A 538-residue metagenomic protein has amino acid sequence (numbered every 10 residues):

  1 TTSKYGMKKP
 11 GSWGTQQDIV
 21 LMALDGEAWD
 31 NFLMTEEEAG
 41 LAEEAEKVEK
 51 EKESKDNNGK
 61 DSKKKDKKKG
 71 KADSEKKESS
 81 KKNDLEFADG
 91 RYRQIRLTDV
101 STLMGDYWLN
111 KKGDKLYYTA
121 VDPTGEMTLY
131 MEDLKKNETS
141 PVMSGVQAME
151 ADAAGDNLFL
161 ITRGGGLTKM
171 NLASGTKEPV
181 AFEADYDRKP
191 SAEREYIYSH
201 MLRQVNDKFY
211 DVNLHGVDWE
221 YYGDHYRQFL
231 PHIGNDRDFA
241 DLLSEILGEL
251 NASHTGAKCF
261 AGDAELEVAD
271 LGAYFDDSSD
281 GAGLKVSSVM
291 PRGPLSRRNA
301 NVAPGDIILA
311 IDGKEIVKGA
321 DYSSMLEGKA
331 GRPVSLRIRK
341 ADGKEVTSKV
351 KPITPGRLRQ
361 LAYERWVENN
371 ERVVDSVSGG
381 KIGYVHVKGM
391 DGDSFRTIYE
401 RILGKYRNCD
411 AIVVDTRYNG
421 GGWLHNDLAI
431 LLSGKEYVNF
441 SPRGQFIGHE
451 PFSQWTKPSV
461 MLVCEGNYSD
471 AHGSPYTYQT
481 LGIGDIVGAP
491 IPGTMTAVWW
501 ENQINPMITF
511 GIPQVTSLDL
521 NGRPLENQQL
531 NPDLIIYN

Functional and structural regions predicted by a protein language model:
T1, K9, S101-T119, P141-I161 (+1 more regions): Conserved beta-propeller blade repeats
T1-D73, A120-T128, T162-T168, D187-P190: A flexible loop/linker signature enriched in serine peptidases of the S9 family
L24-E49, D84-T102, D133-Q147, S174-P190: Multi-bladed beta-propeller domains
K69-G90: Blade/loop signatures of beta-propeller domains
A173-E245, E249-L250, G256, D280-L284: Terminal targeting/pro-maturation regions of precursor/exported proteins
K208, S287, I311-E315, G319-I508: Cleft-lining beta-strand/loop regions that shape enzyme active-site pockets
P231-G281, G343-N369: Extended, small/polar residue-biased N-terminal targeting/export presequences and adjacent propeptide/linker tracts
L266-G319, G392, V515-T516: PDZ/PDZ-like domain segments forming the peptide/carboxylate-binding groove, activating on the N-terminal beta-strands
